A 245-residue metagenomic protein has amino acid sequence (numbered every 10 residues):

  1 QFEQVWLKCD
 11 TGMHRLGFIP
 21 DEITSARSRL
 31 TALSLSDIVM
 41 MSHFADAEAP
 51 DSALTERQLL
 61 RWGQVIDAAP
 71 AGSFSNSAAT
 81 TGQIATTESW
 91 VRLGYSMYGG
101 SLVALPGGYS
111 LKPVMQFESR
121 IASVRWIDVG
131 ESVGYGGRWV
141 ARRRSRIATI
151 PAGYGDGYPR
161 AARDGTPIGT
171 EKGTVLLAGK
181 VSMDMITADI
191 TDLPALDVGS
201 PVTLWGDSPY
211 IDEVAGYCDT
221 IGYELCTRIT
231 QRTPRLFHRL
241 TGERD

Functional and structural regions predicted by a protein language model:
Q1-Q4, C9-E131, D192-P194: Active-site loop/helix belt of alpha/beta enzymes
W126-D245: C-terminal accessory subdomain/extension
